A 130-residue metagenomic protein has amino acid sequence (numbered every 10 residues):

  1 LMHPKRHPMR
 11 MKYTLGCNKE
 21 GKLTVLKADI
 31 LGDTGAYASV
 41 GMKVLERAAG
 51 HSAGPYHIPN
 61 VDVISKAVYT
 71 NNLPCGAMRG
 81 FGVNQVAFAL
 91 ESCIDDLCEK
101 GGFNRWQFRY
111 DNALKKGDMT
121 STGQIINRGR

Functional and structural regions predicted by a protein language model:
L1-V86: Gly/Pro-rich active-site capping loops and adjacent beta-alpha segments that organize cofactor/substrate pockets
T24, L90, G117-D118: A ubiquitous, low-specificity "background" feature that marks scattered single residues across proteins without
V40-H51, R79-Q107, N112, Q124-I126: Alpha-helical support elements that line or immediately flank enzyme active sites and cofactor-binding pockets
P59, R105, T120-S121: Proline-rich low-complexity regions
D111-M119: Short, conserved phosphate-binding/catalytic loop or strand-edge motifs used in phosphoryl-/nucleotidyl-transfer
M119, Q124-R130: Alpha-helical interaction/regulatory segments in DNA maintenance proteins
